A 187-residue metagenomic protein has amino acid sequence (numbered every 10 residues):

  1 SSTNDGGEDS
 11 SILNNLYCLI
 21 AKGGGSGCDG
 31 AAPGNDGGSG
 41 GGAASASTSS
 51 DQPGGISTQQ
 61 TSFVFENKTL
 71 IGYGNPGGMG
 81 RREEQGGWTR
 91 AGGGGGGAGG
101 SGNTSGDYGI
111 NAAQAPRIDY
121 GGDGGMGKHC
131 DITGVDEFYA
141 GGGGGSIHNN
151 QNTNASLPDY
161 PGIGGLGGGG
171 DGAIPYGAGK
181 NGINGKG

Functional and structural regions predicted by a protein language model:
S1-G187: Low-complexity, glycine/proline-biased repetitive segments and flexible coils/loops
